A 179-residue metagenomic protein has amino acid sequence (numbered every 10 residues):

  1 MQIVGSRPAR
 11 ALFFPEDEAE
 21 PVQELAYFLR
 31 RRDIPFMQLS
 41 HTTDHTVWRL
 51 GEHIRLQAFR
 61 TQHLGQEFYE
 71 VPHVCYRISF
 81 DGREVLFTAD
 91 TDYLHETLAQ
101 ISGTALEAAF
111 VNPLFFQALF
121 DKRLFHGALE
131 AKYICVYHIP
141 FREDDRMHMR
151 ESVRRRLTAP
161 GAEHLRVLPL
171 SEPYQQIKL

Functional and structural regions predicted by a protein language model:
M1, E18-V22, T46-V47, D92-E96 (+2 more regions): Active-site environment of divalent metal-dependent phosphoester hydrolases
M1-D17, G103-F110: Active-site metal-binding motif and surrounding structural segment of the metallo-beta-lactamase
M1-P8, Q23-Y27, D145-V153: Metal-dependent catalytic neighborhoods of phosphoester/phosphodiester hydrolases
P8-P21, Y133-P140: Short internal beta-strands
F13, M37, Q57, L86 (+3 more regions): Hydrophobic/aromatic beta-strand patches that form the interior of the parallel beta-sheet core in alpha/beta enzyme
D33-G51, L98-G103, K122-L179: Binuclear metal-ion centers of metallo-dependent hydrolases, dominated by the metallo-beta-lactamase
Q38-T104, L170-L179: Core dinuclear metal-dependent hydrolase active-site scaffold
R77-A128, Y137, F141: Metallo-beta-lactamase
